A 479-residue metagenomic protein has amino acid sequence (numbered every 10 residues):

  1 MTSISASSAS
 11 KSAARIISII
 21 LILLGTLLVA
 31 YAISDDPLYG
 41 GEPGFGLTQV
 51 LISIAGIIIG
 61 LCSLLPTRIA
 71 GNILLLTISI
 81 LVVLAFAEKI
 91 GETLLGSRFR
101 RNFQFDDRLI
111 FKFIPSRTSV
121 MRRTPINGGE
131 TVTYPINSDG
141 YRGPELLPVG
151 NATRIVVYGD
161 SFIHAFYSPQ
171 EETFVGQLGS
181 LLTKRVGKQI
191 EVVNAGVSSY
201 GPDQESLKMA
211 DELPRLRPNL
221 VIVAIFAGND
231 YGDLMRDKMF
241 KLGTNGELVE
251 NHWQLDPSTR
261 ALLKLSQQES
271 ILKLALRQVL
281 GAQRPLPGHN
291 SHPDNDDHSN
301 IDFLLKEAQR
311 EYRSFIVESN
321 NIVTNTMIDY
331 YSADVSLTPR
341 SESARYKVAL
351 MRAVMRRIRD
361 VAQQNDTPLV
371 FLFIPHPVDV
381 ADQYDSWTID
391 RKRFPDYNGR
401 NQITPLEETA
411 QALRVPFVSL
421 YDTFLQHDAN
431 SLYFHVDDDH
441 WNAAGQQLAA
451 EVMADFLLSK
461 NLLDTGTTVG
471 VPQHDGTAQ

Functional and structural regions predicted by a protein language model:
M1-R154, R215-N219, G232-L234, K241 (+4 more regions): N-terminal secretory targeting modules
T2, P416, D437-Q479: Histidine-centered active-site loop/cap adjacent to the catalytic His in serine esterases/O-acetyl transfer systems
L24-Y39, A227-E408, V415, L420-L425 (+2 more regions): Serine-dependent acyl-ester chemistry module
T93-V186, F303, E311, I316-T324 (+4 more regions): Membrane/wall-proximal cationic-aromatic binding patches
V149, R154-V156, F162-E250, K306 (+1 more regions): Conserved SGNH/GDSL esterase-like catalytic core that processes O-acyl groups on lipids and polysaccharides
S161-S168, N194-A195, A344-V348, P395-D396 (+1 more regions): Second-shell loop/turn segments in exported
P202, S206, V348, R352 (+1 more regions): Short, amphipathic alpha-helical "lid/cap" segments that border enzyme active or binding sites
